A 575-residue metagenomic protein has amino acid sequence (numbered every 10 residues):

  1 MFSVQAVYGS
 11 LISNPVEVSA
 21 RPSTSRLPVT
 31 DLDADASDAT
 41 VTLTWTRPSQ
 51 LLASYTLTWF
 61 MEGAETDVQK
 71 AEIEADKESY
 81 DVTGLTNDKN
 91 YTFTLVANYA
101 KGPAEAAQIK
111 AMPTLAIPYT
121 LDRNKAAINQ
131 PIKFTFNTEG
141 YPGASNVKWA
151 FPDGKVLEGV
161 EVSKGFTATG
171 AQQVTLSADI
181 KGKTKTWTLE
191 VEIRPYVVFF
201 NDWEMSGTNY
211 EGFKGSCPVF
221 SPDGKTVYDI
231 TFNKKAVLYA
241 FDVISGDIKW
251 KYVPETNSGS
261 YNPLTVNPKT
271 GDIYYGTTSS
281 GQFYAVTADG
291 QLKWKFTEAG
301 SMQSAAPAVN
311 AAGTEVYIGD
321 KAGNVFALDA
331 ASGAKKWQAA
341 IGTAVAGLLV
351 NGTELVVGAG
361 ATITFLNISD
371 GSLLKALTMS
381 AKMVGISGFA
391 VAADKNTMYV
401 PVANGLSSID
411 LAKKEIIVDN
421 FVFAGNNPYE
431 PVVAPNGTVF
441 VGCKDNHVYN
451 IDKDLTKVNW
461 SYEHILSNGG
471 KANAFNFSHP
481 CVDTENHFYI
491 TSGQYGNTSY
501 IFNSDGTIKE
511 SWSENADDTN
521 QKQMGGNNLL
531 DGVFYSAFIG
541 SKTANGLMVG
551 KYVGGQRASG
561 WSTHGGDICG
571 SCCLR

Functional and structural regions predicted by a protein language model:
M1-I12, V82-G102: Beta-strand-rich modules
V4, V18, L43, T114-P195: Extracellular/lumenal mature domains of secreted and surface-exposed proteins
A6, E192-R575: Extracytoplasmic/lumenal domain signature
Y8, R47-L52, Y99, T138-P142 (+1 more regions): Extracellular acidic, Ser/Thr/Pro-rich low-complexity tracts
S10-L51, N87, G102-L115: Pro/Thr/Ser/Gly-rich low-complexity, intrinsically disordered linker/stalk tracts
R47-S79: Extracellular low-complexity, O-glycosylation-prone stalks/linkers
A53, K89, A168-Q172: Short tyrosine-centred short linear motifs in exposed loops/low-complexity segments
D76-Y80, G159-V162: Short S/T/G- and acidic-enriched coil/turn segments that sit immediately N-terminal to beta-strands in beta-sandwich
